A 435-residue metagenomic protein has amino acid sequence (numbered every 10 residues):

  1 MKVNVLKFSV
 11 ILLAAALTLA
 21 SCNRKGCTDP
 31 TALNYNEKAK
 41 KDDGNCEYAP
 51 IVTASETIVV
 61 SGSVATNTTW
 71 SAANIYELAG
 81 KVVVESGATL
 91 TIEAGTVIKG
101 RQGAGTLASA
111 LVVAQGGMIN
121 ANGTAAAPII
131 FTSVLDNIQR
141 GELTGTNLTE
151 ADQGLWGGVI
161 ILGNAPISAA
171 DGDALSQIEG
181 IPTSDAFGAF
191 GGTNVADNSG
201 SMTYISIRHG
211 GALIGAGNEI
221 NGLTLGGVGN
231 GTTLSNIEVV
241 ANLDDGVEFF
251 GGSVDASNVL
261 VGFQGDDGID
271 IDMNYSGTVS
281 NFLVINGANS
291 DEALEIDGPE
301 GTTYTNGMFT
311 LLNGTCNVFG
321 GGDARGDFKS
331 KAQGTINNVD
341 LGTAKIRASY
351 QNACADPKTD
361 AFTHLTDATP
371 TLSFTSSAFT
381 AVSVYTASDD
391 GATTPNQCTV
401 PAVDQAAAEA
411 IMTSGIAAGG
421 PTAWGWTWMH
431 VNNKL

Functional and structural regions predicted by a protein language model:
K2-L6, I11, A15-E56: Bacterial Sec-dependent N-terminal signal peptides
I51-L90, R101-G116, G123-T124, P128 (+3 more regions): Extracellular beta-rich repeat passengers
